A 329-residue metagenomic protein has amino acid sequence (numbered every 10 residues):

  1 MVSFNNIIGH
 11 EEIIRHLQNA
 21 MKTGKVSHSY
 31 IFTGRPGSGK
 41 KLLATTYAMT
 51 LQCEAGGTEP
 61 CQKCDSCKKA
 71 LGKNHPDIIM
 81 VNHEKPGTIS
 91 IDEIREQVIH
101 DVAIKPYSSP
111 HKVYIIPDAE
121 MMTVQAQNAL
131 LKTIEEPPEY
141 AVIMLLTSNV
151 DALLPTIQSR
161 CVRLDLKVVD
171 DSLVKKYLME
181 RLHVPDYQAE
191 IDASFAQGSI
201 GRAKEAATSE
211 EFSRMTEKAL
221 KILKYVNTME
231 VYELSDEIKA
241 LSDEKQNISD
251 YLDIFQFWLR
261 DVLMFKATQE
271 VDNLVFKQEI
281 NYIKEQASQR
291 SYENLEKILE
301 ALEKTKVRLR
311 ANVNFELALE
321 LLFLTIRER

Functional and structural regions predicted by a protein language model:
M1-M49, K69, E139-Y140, N149-I254 (+2 more regions): Charged, glycine-rich active-site and insertion segments that engage polyanionic ligands
V2-Q125: Clamp-loader machinery-focused feature within the broader ASCE/P-loop NTPase space
G57-T58, S108-S109, M144, Q269 (+2 more regions): Short, polar/charged, Gly/Pro-enriched helix-capping and turn/loop motifs at alpha-helix termini and inter-helix linkers
D118-A119, L145-V150: A short beta-strand-to-loop transition that corresponds to the Sensor-1 phosphate-sensing loop of AAA+ P-loop ATPases
M121-M122, E136, A152: Residues immediately C-terminal
N128-L145: Conserved catalytic/switch belt of AAA+ P-loop NTPases
